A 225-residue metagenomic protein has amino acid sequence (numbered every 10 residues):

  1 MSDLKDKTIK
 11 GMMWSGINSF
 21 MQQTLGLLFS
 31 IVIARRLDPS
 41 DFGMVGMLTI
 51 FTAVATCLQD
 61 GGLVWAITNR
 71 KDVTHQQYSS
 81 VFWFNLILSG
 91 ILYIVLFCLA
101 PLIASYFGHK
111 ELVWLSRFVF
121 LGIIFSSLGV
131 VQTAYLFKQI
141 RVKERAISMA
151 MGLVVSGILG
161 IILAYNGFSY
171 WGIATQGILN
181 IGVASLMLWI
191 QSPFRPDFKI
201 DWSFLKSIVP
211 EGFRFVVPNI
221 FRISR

Functional and structural regions predicted by a protein language model:
M1-I9, A34-P39, T52-L86, G90 (+2 more regions): Transmembrane-helix boundary and interhelical linker motifs in polytopic inner-membrane proteins
M1-L4, T8, K143, L186-S224: Interhelical loop/hinge segments that connect adjacent transmembrane helices in multipass membrane
S2, A34-L48, D72-S80, Y93-F120 (+4 more regions): Membrane-interface helix-capping segments at transmembrane helix termini in multi-pass transporters
D6-L63, L88-A100, G152-I161, Q176-A184 (+1 more regions): Signature of the first transmembrane helix
K7-S15, V81, L115, V131 (+3 more regions): Hydrophobic alpha-helix/TM-entry signal in multi-pass membrane transporters
T24, L58, G62, I123 (+2 more regions): Hydrophobic transmembrane alpha-helices of Major Facilitator Superfamily
W83-L88, R117-F118, L188: N-terminal hydrophobic signal/anchor transmembrane helix of membrane proteins
G122-I123, R145, A150-S156: Internal transmembrane alpha-helices of multipass membrane proteins
